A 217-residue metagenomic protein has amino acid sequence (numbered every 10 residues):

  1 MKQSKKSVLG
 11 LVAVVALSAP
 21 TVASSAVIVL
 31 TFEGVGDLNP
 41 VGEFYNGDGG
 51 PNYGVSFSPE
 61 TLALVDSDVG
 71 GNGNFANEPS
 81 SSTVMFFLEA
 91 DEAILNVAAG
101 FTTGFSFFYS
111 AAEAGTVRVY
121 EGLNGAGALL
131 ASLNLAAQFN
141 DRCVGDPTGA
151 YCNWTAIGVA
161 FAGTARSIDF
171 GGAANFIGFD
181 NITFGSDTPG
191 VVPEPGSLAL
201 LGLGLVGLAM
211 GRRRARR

Functional and structural regions predicted by a protein language model:
M1-G10, R217: Bacterial Sec-dependent N-terminal signal peptides
K2-K5, A16, V22-A23, G54 (+3 more regions): Intrinsically disordered, low-complexity segments
S7-I28, N175-L205: Short, threonine-centered small-residue motifs that mark membrane-proximal processing/anchoring sites and TM-junction
L11-A13, A19, L64, V97 (+4 more regions): Generic detector of low-complexity/intrinsically disordered segments and short hydrophobic N-terminal stretches
A26-G190: Surface-exposed, well-ordered secondary-structure segments
A111-A112, L205, A215: Short, glycine/serine-rich, charged loops/turns that create anion-binding and catalytic segments at active sites
A209-R217: C-terminal membrane-anchoring or membrane-association module
